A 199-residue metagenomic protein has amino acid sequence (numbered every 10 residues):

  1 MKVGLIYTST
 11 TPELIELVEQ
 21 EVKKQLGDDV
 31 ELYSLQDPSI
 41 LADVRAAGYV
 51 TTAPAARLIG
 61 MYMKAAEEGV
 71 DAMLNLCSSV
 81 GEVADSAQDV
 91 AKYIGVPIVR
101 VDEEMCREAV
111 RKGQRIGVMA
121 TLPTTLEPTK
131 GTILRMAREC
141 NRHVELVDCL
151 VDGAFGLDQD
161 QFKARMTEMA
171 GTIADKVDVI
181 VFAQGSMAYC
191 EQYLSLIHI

Functional and structural regions predicted by a protein language model:
M1-A53, M119-Q161: N-terminal glycine-rich anion-binding loop in soluble enzyme alpha/beta folds
L14-L17, E82-S86, E108, P128 (+1 more regions): Phosphate- and divalent-cation-binding pockets in alpha/beta enzyme and binding domains that engage nucleotide-derived
G48-K64, Q161-M169: Glycine-rich, highly charged phosphate/nucleotide-binding loops
R57-L58, I98-G117: Hydrophobic alpha-helical segments within soluble ligand-binding/sensing domains
I59-E103: Glycine/small-residue-rich loop that forms an oxyanion/phosphate-binding "nest" at active or ligand-binding sites
A72-A84, A164-L194: Hydrophobic alpha-helical
I197-I199: Conserved small/polar residues in nucleotide/adenosyl-binding loops
